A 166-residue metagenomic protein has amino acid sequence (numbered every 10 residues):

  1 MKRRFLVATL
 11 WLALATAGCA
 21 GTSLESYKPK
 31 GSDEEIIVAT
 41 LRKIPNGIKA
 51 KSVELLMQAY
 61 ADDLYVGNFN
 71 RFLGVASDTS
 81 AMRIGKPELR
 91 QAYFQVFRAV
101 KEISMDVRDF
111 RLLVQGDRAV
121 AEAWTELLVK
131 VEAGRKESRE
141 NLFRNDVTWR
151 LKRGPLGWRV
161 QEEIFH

Functional and structural regions predicted by a protein language model:
F5-V7: N-terminal export leaders
W11-C19: Hydrophobic h-region of N-terminal signal peptides that target proteins for export in Gram-negative bacteria
C19-A59, V114: Short, low-complexity N-terminal intrinsically disordered segments enriched in polar/charged residues
A20-S26, R118-E122, E137-H166: Short beta-strand edge/turn micro-motifs at domain boundaries
I44, L56-M57, L64, L89 (+1 more regions): Hydrophobic pocket/interface hotspot
N46, Q58-A76: Short, solvent-exposed secondary-structure junction/capping segments
D63, G67, A123-V131, H166: Generic short beta-strand segments
A81-R135: Surface-exposed, charged secondary-structure patches
